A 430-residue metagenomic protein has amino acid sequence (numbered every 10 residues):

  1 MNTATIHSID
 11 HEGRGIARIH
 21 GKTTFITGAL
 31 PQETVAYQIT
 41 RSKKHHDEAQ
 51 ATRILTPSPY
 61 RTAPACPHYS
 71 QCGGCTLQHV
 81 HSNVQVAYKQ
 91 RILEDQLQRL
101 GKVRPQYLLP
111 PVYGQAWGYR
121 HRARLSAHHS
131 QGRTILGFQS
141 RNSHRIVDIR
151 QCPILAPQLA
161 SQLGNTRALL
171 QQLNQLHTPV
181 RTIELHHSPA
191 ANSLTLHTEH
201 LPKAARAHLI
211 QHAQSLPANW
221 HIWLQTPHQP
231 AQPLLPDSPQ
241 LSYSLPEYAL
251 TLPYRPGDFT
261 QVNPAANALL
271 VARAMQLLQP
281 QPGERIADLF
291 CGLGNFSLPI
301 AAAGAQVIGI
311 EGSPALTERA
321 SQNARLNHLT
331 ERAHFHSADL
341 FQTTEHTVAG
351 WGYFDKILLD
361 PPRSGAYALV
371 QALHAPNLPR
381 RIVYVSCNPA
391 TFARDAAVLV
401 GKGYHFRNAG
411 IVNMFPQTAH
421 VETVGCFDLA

Functional and structural regions predicted by a protein language model:
M1-H68, H334, L340: Terminal RNA-binding accessory module
S8-H11, L201-A430: Rossmann-like S-adenosyl-L-methionine
G15-H20, G137-R141, A320: Short, acidic/hydrophobic/Gly-rich beta-strand patch recurrent on exposed beta strands that often constitutes part
A36-Q38, R124, A287: Hydrophobic beta-strand signal
Q38-S42, S126-S130, H186-S188, A430: Short beta-strand micro-motifs enriched in acidic
T52-P64, S70-V180: Extended interfacial segments that mediate partner engagement and assembly in macromolecular machines
L109-A116, R181-L185, P227-A231, G410-M414: Short, solvent-exposed loop/turn elements at beta->coil junctions and helix N-caps that rim active or binding pockets
